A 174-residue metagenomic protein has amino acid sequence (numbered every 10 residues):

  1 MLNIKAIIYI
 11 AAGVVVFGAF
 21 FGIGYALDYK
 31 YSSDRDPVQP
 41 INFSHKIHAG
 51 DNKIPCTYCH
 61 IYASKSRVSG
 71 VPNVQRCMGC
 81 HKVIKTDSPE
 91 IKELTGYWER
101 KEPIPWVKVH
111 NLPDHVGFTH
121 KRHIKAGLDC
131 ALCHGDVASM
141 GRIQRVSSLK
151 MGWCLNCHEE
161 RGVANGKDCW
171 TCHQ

Functional and structural regions predicted by a protein language model:
M1, Y31-S32, R142-I143: Membrane-interfacial helix termini and the short, flexible loops that connect transmembrane helices in multi-pass
M1-I8: N-terminal positive-inside, membrane-proximal cytosolic segments immediately preceding the first
I8-G24: Hydrophobic membrane-insertion alpha-helices, especially the h-region of bacterial N-terminal signal peptides
F21-P37: Aromatic-capped interface at the extracytoplasmic side of an N-terminal signal-anchor transmembrane helix
V38-K92, V116-Q174: Sequence context surrounding c-type heme c attachment/ligation sites in exported
K92-K101: Glycine-rich, pocket-lining loop/helix-strand segments that form or immediately flank
R100-I124: Alpha-helix-centered segments that form part of catalytic cores
